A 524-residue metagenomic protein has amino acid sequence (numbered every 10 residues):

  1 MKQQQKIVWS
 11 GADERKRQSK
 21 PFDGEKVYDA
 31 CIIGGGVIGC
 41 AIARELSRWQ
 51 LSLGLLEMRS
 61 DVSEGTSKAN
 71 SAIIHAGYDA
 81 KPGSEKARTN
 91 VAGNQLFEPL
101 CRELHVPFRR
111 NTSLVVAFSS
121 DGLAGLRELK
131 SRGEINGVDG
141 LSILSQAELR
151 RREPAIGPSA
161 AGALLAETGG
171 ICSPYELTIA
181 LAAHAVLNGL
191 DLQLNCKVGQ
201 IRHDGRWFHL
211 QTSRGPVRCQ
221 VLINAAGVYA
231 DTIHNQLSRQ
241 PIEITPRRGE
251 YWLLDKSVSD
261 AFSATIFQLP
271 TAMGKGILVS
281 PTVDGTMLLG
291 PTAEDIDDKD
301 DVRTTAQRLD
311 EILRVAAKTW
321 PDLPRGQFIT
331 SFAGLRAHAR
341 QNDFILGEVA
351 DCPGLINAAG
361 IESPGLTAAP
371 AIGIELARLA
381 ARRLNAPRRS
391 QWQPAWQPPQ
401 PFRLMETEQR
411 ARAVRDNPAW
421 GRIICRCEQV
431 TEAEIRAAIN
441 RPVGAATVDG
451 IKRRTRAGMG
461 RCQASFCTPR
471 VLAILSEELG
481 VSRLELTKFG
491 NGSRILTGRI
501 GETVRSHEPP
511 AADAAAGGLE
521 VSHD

Functional and structural regions predicted by a protein language model:
M1-A30, R48: Extreme N-terminal leader/targeting segments of oxidoreductases
Y28-L55: N-terminal Rossmann-like FAD-binding beta1-loop-alpha1 element of flavoenzymes
A41, I201-R206, L210-G290, E294-T305 (+3 more regions): Flavin-dependent oxidoreductases
S47-A69: Glycine-rich FAD pyrophosphate-binding loop
A72-R152, G276-I277: Dinucleotide-binding Rossmann-like beta1-alpha1 core, especially the glycine-rich loop that anchors the ADP
P82, K86-V91, V116-G125, L164-A183 (+3 more regions): Short beta-strand to alpha-helix junction loop
L164-V221: Helical element adjacent to the flavin cofactor pocket in flavoenzyme catalytic cores
A180, P270, G274, V283-D284 (+4 more regions): C-terminal catalytic lobe of FAD-dependent flavoproteins
